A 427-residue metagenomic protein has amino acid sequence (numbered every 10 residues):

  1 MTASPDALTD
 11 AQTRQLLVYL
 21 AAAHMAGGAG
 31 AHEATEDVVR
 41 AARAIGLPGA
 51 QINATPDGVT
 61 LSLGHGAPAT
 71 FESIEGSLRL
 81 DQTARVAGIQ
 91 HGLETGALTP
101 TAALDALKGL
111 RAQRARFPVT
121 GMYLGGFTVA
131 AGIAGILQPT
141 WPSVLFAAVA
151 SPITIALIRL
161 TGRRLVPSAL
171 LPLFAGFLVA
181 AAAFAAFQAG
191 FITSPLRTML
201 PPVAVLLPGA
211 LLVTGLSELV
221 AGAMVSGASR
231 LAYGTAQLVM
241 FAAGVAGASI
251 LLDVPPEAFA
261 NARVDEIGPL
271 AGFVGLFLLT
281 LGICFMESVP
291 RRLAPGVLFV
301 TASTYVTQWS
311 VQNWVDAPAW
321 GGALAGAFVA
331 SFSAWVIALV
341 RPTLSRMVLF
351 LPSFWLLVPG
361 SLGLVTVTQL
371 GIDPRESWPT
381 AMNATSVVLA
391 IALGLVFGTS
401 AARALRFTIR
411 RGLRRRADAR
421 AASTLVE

Functional and structural regions predicted by a protein language model:
M1-G109: Soluble N-terminal domains of membrane-associated systems
T101-R114, F127-P139, I155-P167, L251-V264 (+4 more regions): Short juxtamembrane and helix-loop transition motifs at transmembrane-helix boundaries in membrane proteins
D105-A115, E218-S229: Cytosolic juxtamembrane amphipathic/interface segments immediately preceding and feeding into a transmembrane helix
A115-G215, E287, R291: Core alpha-helical transmembrane segments of integral membrane proteins
L124-T128, A148-A156, F177, F273-L279 (+2 more regions): Hydrophobic alpha-helical segments embedded in the membrane of multi-pass proteins
G132-L137, I153-G162, L178, A182-G190 (+8 more regions): Alpha-helical membrane-inserting segments
L170, F174, M199-P202, V213 (+2 more regions): Core mid-bundle transmembrane helix pairs that form the ion/substrate translocation pathway in diverse multi-pass
M199, T214-L216, G222-L238, E266-A271 (+2 more regions): C-terminal transmembrane helix-loop-helix hairpin of multi-pass membrane proteins
